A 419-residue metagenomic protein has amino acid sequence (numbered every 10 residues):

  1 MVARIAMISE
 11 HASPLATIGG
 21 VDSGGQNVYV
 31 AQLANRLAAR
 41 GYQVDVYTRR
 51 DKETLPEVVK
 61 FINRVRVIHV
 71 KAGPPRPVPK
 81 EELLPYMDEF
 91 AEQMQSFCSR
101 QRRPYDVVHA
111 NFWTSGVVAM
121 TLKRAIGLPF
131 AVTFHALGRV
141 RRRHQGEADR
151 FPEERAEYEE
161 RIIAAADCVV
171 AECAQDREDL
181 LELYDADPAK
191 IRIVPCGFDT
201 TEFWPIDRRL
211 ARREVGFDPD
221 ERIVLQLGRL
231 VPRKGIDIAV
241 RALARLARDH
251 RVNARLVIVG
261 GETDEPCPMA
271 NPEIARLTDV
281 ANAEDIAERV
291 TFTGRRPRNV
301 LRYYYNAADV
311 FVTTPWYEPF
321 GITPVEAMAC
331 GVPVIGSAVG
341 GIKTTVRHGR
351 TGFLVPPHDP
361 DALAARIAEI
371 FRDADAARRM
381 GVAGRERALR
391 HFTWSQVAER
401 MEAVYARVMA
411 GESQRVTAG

Functional and structural regions predicted by a protein language model:
M1-H69, G419: N-terminal subdomain of nucleotide-sugar transferases
Q175, G197: Carbohydrate-associated surface elements
W204-F217: A short helix/loop element that forms part of the nucleotide-sugar donor recognition site in Leloir-type
D218-K234, V240-L243, V257: Conserved donor-binding/catalytic core segment of Leloir-type glycosyltransferases
R295, Y303-A308: Short alpha-helical donor nucleotide-sugar binding micro-motif in glycosyltransferases
W316: Aromatic "clamp/platform" in nucleotide-sugar-dependent glycosyltransferases that forms part of the donor/acceptor
P333-G336, V346: Short hydrophobic beta-strand element within catalytic cores of glycosyltransferases and related nucleotide-activated
H348-G349, F353-P360, E369-A374: Conserved acidic donor-binding segment of nucleotide-sugar-dependent glycosyltransferases
